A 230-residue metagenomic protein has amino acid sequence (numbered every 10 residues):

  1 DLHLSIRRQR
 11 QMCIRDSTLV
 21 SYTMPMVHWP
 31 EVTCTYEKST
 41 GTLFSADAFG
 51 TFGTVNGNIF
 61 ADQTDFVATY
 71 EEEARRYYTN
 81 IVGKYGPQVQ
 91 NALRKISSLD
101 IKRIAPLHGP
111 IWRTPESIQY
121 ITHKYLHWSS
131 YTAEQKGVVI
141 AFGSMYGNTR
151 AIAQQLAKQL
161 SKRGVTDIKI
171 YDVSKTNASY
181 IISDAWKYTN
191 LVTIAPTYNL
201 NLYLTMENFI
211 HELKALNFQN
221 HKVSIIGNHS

Functional and structural regions predicted by a protein language model:
D1-D16: Single conserved hydrophobic/aromatic residue that forms the stacking wall/gate of nucleotide- or nucleobase-binding
T18-P106, W112-R113: Metallo-beta-lactamase
G41-F44, R103, G137, N190-T193 (+1 more regions): Structural motif
D47, A141-M145, V173, P196 (+1 more regions): Cofactor-binding loop segments of dinucleotide-utilizing enzymes, especially the Rossmann-like FAD- and NAD(P)+-binding
P106-Q135: Terminal amphipathic helices with adjacent charged low-complexity linkers/tails
T149-A153, A157, M206: Short, highly selective alpha-helical patches that border small-molecule cofactor pockets in redox/cofactor-processing
Q154-K169: Short helix-loop-beta junction
T176-S230: Helix-loop-strand module that forms the ligand-binding subsite of alpha/beta enzymes
